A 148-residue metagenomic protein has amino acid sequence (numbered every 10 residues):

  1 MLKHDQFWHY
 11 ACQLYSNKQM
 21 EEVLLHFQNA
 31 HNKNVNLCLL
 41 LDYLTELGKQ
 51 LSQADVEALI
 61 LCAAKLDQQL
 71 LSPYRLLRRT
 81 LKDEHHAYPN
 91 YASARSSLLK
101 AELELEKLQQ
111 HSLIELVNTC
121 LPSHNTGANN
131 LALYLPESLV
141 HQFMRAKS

Functional and structural regions predicted by a protein language model:
D5, N34-L41, E57, Q68 (+4 more regions): Non-catalytic, well-ordered alpha-helical scaffold segments
W8-L14, K18: Acidic, glycine/proline-rich low-complexity segments that act as flexible tails and inter-domain linkers
M20-L59: N-terminal interaction modules that seed assembly of large macromolecular complexes
V23-H26, S72-L76, L108, G127: N-terminal intrinsically disordered, cationic/polar leader segments that include organellar targeting peptides
L25, L41-T45, I60, R78-K82 (+1 more regions): Amphipathic alpha-helical segments within well-ordered protein domains
N32-N36, L44-K49, D67, L103-E106 (+2 more regions): Short alpha-helix boundary/capping elements
Q53-A87, A94, K100-A101: Long, charge-dense
L81-S148: A charged, amphipathic interaction segment
